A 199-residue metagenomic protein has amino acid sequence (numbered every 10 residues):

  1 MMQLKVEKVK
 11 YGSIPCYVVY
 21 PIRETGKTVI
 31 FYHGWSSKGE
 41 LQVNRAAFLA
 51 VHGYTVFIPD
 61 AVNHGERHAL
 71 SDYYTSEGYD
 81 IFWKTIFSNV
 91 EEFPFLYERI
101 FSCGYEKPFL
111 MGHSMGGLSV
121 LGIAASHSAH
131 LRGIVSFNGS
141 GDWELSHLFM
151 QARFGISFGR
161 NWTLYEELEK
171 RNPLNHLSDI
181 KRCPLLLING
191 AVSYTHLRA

Functional and structural regions predicted by a protein language model:
M1-P21: N-terminal cap/lid segment of alpha/beta-hydrolase-fold proteins
S36-A46: The serine-hydrolase catalytic nucleophile loop
L49-D72: Conserved alpha/beta-hydrolase
Y79-F101: Alpha/beta-hydrolase active-site loop
E98-M150: Primarily recognizes the serine-hydrolase "nucleophile elbow" in alpha/beta-hydrolase and SGNH/GDSL folds
N138-H176: Mobile cap/lid helix-loop segments that gate and shape the active-site cleft of serine hydrolases
I180, L187-N189: Short beta-strand/loop motif that positions the catalytic acidic residue of the alpha/beta-hydrolase fold
T195-A199: Conserved small/polar residues in nucleotide/adenosyl-binding loops
